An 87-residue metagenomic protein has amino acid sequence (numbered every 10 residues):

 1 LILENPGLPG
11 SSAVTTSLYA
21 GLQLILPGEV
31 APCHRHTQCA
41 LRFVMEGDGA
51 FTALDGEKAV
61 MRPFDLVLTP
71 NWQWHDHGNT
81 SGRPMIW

Functional and structural regions predicted by a protein language model:
L1-E29: A short glycine-rich, His/Asp/Glu-containing loop-to-beta-strand
P6, A59-V60, H77-S81: A general structural signal for short secondary-structure junctions and capping/turn motifs
S11-V14, V30-H36, G78-N79: Short histidine-centered beta-strand/loop micro-motifs that create catalytic or ligand/metal-coordination sites
S12-T15, L41, V67, H77: Generic marker of residues within folded, mature protein domains
Y19-G21, A40, R83: Residues that flank catalytic or metal-binding motifs in active/ligand-binding sites
L26, V30-P63, T69-Q73: A short beta-strand-loop-beta hairpin characteristic of the jelly-roll/cupin
N71-W87: Ligand-binding loop in jelly-roll beta-barrel domains
